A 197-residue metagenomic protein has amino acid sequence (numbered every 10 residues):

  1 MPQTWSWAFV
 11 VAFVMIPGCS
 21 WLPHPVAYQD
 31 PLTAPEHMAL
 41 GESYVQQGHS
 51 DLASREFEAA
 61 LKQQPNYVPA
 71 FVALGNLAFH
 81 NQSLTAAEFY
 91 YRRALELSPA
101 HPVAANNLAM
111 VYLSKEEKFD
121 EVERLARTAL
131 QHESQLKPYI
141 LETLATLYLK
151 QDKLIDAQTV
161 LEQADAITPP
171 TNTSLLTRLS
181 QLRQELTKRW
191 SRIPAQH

Functional and structural regions predicted by a protein language model:
W21-A27, T143-H197: Terminal, low-structured helical/coil segments at or just beyond the last alpha-helical repeat
Q29, Q63, L97, Q131-E133 (+1 more regions): Structural marker of alpha-solenoid helical repeat scaffolds
T33, Y67, H101, L136-K137 (+1 more regions): Residue-level recognition of tetratricopeptide repeat
E36, A70, A104, Y139-I140 (+1 more regions): TPR alpha-solenoid repeat register
M38, V45, V72, F79 (+2 more regions): Position-specific recognition of the canonical hydrophobic site in helix A of tetratricopeptide repeat
